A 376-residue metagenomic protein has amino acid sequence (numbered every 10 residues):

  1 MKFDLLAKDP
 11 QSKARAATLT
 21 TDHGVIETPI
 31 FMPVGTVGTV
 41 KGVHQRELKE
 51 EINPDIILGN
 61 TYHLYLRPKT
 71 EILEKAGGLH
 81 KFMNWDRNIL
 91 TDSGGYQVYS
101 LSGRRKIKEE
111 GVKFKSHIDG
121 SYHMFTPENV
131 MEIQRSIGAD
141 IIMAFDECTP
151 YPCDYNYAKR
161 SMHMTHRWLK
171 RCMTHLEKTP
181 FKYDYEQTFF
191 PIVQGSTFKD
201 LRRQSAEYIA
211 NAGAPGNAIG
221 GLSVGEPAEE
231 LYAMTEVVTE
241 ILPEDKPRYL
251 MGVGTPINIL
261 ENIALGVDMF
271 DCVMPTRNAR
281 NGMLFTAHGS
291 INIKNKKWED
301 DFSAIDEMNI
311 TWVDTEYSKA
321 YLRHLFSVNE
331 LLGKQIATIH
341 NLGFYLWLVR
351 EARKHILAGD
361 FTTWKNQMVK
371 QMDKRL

Functional and structural regions predicted by a protein language model:
M1-K182, K296-E299: Non-catalytic, usually N-terminal nucleic-acid engagement modules in DNA/RNA processing proteins
M1-T20, I26-M32, K41-G42, D146-C153 (+1 more regions): C-terminal extensions of enzymes
G24, I57, D92, Q134 (+5 more regions): Conserved, mostly hydrophobic/aromatic
P33, H63-L64, Y96-Q97, T149-P150 (+5 more regions): Short, solvent-exposed loop/turn segments at secondary-structure junctions
F82-W85, L90-T91, G95-S102, I107-D119 (+6 more regions): Active-site pocket-lining/capping segments in soluble small-molecule metabolic enzymes
Y151-Y155, K159, G216-L222, L331-K334: Glycine- and acidic
H175-Y183, K246, A352-W364: Surface-exposed helix-capping loop/turn segments at secondary-structure junctions
T179, D184-I305: Glycine-rich phosphate/ribose-binding loops and adjacent secondary-structure elements that form binding surfaces
